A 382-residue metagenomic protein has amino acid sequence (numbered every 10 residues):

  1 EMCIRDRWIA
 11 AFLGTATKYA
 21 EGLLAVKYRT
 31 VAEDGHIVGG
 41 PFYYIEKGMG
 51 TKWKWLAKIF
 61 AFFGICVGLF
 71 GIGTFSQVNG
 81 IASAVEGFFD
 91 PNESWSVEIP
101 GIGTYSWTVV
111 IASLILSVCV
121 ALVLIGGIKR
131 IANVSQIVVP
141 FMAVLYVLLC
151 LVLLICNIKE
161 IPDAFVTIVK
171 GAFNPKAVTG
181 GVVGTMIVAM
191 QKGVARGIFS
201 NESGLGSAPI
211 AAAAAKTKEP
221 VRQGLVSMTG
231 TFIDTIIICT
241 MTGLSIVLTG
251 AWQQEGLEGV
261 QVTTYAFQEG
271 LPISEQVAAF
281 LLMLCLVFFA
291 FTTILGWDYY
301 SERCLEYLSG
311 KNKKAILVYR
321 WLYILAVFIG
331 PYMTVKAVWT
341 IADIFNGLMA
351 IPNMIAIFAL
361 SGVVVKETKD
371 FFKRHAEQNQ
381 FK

Functional and structural regions predicted by a protein language model:
M2-I4: Short, small-residue-biased leader/transition segments that mark boundaries at the very start of proteins
D6-T17, A112-I128, V139-K159, Q191 (+3 more regions): Selective recognition of specific alpha-helical transmembrane segments in multi-pass small-molecule
A10-G35, F42, E46-N79, S83-V123 (+1 more regions): Helix-loop-helix module between adjacent transmembrane segments
A20-Y28, E33, L149-T167, P175-G181 (+3 more regions): Extracellular/periplasmic helix-exit of transmembrane alpha-helices
A25-V31, V123, G197-E202, G206-P220 (+1 more regions): Helix-loop junctions at the membrane interface of multi-pass solute transporters
G68-I81, N92-S94, V120-A132, V152-A164 (+3 more regions): Transmembrane helix-loop junctions in multi-pass membrane proteins
V78-V85, Y105-V169, E302-L305, W339-K369 (+1 more regions): Membrane-interface loop-to-helix entry segments
G126-K129, N133-Q136, F141-A213, Y265: Membrane-embedded translocation segments of transport machinery
